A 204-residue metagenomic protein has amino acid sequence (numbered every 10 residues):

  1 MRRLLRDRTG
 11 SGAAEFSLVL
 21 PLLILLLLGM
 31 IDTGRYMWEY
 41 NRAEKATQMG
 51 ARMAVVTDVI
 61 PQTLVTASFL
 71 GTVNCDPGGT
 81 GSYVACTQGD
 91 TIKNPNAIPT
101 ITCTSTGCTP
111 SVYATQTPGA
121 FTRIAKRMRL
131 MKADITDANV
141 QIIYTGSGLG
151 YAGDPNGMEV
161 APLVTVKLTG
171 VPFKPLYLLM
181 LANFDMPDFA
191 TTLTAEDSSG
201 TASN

Functional and structural regions predicted by a protein language model:
M1-T9: N-terminal leader/signal peptides at the extreme start of proteins
R8, E44-M49: A broad detector of short, well-ordered amphipathic alpha-helices that serve as recognition/interaction surfaces
S17-W38: C-terminal juxtamembrane segment of a hydrophobic transmembrane alpha-helix
R35-E44, V59: Membrane-proximal amphipathic alpha-helices that sit immediately adjacent to an N-terminal transmembrane/signal-anchor
Q48-N204: Short, conserved structural patches
